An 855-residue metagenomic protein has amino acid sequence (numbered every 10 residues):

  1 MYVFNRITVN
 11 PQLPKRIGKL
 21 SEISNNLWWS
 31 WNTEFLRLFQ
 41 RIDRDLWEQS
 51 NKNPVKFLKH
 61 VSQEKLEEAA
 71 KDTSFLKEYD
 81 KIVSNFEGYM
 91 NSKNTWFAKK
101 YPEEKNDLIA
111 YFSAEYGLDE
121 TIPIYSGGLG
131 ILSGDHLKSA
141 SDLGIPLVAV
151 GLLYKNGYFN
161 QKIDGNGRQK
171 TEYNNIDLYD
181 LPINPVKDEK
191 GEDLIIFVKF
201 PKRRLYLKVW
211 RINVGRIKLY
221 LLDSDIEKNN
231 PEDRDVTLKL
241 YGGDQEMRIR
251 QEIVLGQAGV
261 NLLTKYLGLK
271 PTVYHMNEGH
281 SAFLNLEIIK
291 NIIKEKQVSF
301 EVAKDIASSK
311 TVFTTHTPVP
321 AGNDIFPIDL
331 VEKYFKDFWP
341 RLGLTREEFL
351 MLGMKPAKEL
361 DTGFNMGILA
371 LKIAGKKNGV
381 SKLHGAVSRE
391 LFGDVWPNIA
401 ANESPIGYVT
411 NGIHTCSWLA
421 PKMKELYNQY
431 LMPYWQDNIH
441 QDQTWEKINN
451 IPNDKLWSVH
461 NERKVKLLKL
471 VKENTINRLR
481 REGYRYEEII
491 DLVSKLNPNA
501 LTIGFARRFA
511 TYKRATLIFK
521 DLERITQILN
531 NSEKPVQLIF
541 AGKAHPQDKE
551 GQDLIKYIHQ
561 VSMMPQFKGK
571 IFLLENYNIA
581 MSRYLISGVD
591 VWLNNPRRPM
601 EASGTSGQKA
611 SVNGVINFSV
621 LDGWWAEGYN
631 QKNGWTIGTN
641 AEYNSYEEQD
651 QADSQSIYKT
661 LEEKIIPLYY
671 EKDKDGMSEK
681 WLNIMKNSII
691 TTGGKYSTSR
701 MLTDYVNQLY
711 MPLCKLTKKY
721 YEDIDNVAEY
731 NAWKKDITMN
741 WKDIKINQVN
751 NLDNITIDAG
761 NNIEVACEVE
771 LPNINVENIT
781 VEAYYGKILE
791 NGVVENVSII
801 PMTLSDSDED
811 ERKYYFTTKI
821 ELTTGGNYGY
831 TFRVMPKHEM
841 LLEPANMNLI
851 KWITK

Functional and structural regions predicted by a protein language model:
M1-K855: Catalytic cores of carbohydrate-active enzymes across secretory and cytosolic contexts
